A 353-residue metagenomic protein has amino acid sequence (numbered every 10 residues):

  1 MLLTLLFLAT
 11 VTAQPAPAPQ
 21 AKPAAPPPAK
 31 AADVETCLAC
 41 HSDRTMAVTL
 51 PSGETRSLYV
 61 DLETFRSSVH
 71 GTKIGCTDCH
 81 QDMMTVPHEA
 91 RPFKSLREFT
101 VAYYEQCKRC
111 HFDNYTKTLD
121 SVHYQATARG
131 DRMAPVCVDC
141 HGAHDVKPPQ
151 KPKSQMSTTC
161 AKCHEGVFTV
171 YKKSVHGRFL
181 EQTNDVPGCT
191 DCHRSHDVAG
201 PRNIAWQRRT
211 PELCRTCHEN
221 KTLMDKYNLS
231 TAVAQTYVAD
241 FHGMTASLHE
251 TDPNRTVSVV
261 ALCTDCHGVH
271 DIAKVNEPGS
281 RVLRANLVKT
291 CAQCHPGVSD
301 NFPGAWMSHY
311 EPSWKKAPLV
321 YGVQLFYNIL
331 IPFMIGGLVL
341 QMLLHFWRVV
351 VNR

Functional and structural regions predicted by a protein language model:
M1-T10: Bacterial N-terminal signal peptides
T10-R353: Short sequence/structural segments immediately N-terminal
